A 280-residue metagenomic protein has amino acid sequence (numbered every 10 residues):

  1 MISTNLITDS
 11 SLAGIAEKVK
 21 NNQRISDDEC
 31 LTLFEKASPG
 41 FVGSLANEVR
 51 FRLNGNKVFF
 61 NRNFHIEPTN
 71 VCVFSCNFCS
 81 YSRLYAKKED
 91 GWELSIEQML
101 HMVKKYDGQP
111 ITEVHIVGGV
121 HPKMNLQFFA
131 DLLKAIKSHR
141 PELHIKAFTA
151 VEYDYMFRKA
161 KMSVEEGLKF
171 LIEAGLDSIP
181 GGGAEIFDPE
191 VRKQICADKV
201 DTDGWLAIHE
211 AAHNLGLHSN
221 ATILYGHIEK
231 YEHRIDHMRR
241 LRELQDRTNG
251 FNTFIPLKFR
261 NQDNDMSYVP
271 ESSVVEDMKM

Functional and structural regions predicted by a protein language model:
M1-V73: Flexible, acidic/Gly-rich N-terminal and inter-domain linker regions that tether and position cofactor-handling modules
I7, L94, M124, F128 (+4 more regions): Alpha-helix N-cap and loop-to-helix initiation/capping positions
F41-Y85, G91-V117, I179: N-terminal pre-triad scaffold of radical SAM enzymes
R62-F64, R83, K87, V117-L126 (+2 more regions): Glycine-rich, proline-tolerant flexible connector loops at the mouths of alpha/beta enzymes
C76, T112-E113, L126, A130-I223: Radical SAM/AdoMet-radical enzyme domain recognition
L84, G118-H121, T149-V151, A184 (+2 more regions): Short, ordered loop/turn segments at secondary-structure junctions
R140, E173-A184, D203-D265, E276-M280: Conserved C-terminal portion of the radical SAM core fold that forms the substrate/S-adenosylmethionine-binding
D265-E271: Glycine- and Gly-Pro-enriched alpha-helical subdomains that act as flexible, kink-prone "lid/hinge" or packing modules
